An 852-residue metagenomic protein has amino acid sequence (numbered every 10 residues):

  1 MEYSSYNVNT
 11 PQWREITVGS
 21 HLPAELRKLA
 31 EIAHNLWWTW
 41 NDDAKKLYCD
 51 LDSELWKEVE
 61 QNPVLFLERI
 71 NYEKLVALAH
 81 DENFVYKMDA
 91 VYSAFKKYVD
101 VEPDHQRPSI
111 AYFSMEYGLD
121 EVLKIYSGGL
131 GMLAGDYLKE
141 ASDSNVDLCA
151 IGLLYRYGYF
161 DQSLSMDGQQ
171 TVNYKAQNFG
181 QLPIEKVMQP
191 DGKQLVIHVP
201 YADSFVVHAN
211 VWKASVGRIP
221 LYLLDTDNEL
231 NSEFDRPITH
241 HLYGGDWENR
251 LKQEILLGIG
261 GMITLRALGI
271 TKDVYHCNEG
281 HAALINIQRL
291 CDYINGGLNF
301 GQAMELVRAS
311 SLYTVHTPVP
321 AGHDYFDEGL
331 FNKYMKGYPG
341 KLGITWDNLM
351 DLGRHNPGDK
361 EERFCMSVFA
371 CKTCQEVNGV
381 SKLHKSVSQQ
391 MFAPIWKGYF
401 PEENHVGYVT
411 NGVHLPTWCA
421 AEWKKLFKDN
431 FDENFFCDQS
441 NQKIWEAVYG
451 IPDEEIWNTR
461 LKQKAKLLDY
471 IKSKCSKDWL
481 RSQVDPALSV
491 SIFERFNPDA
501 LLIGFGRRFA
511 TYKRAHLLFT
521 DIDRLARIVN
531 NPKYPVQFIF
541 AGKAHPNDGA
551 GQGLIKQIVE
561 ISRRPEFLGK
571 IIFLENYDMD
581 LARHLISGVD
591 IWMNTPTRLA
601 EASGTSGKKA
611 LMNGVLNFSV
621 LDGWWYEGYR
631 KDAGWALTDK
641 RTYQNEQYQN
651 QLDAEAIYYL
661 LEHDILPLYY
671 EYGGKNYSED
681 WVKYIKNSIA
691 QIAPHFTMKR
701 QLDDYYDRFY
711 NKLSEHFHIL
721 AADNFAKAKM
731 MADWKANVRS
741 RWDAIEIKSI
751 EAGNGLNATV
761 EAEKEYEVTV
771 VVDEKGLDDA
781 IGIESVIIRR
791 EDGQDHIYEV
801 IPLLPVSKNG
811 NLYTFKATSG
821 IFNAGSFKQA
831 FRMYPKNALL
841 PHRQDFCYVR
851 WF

Functional and structural regions predicted by a protein language model:
M1-F852: Catalytic cores of carbohydrate-active enzymes across secretory and cytosolic contexts
